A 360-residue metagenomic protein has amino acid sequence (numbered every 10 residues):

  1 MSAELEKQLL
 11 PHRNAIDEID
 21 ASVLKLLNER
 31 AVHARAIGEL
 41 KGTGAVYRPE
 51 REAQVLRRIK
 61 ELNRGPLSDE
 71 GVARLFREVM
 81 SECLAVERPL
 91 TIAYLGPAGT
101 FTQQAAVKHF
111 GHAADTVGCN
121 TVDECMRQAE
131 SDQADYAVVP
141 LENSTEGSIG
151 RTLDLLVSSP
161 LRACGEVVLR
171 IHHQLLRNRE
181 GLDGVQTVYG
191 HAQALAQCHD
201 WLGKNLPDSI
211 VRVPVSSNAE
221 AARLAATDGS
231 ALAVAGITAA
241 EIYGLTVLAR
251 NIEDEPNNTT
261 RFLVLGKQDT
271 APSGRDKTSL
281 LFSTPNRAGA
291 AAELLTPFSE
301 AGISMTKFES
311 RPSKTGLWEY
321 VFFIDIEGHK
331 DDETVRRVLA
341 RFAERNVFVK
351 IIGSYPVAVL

Functional and structural regions predicted by a protein language model:
M1-L360: Domain-level signature for soluble enzymes in the chorismate/prephenate branch of the shikimate pathway
